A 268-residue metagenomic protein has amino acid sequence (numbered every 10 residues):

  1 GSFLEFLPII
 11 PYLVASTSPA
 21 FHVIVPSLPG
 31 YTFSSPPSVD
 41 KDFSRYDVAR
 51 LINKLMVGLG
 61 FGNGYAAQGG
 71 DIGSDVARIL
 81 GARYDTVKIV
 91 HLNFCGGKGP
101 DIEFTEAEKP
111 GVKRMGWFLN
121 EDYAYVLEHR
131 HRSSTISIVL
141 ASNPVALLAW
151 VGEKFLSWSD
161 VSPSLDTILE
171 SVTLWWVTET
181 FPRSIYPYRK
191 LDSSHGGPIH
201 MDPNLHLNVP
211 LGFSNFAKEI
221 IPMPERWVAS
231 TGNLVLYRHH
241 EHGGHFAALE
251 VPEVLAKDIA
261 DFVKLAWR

Functional and structural regions predicted by a protein language model:
G1-V161, E179, I185-R189, S193-R268: Catalytic cores of eukaryotic secretory-pathway lumenal/extracellular enzymes that build and remodel glycoconjugates
V161-T167: Short, surface-exposed loop/turn segments at secondary-structure junctions
I168-L169, D202: Transmembrane alpha-helices and adjacent helix-loop boundaries
W175: Acidic, glycine-rich loop-and-strand cores that form catalytic or ligand-binding grooves in diverse globular domains
